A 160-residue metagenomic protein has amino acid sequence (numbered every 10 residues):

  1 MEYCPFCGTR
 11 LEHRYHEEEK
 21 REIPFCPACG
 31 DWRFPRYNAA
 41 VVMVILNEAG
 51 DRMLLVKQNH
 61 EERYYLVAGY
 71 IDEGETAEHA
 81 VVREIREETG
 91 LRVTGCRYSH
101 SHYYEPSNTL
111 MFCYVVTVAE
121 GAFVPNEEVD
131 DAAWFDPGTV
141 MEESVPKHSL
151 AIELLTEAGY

Functional and structural regions predicted by a protein language model:
M1, G159-Y160: Short, Lys/Arg-enriched, disordered terminal segments
M1-M43: Acidic, metal-coordinating catalytic segment for phosphate/diphosphate chemistry, firing primarily on the Nudix
Y3, V44, L55, C113-V115 (+1 more regions): Conserved hydrophobic/aromatic beta-strand scaffold that supports enzyme active sites
Y15, V44, V56, F123-N126: Short secondary-structure boundary/capping segments
F25, Y65, C113-V115: Conserved beta-strand segments that form the floor/walls of ligand-binding pockets within enzyme and binding domains
W32-H100: Long, charge-rich boundary regions
I71-A158: Unchanged
